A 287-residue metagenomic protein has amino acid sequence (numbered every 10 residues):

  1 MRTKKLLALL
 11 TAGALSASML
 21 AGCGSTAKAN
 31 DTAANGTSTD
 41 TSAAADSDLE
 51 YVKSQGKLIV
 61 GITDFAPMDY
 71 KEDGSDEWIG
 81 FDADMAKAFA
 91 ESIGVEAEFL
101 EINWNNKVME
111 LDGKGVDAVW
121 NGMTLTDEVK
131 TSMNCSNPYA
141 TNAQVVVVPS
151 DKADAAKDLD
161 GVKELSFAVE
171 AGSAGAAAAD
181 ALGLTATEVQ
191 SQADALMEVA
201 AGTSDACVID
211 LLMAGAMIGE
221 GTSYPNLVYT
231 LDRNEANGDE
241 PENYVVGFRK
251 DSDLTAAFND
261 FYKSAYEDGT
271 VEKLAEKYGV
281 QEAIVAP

Functional and structural regions predicted by a protein language model:
K5-L6, L20-T39: Bacterial lipoprotein signal-peptidase II cleavage site
A27-A29, A43-A44, A174-Q190, P225-R233 (+1 more regions): Ligand-binding clefts/hinges and TM-proximal coupling segments of bilobed small-molecule sensing domains
T32-G122: Extracytoplasmic small-molecule ligand-binding "clamshell" domains of the periplasmic binding protein/Venus flytrap
I59, F65, W78-E91, M123 (+2 more regions): Bilobed "Venus flytrap"/periplasmic-binding protein-like clamshell domains and structurally analogous long
I59, G94-E96, G113-N121, L165-S166 (+2 more regions): Alpha-to-beta junction loops
K87, E91, E96-G161, N237: Acidic, polar ligand-binding/catalytic clefts
M123-T131, D205-E240: A ligand-binding cleft/hinge motif common to bilobed small-molecule-binding domains
V145-A156, N237-A257, F261: A bilobed periplasmic-binding-protein/Venus flytrap-type ligand-binding module shared by bacterial periplasmic
